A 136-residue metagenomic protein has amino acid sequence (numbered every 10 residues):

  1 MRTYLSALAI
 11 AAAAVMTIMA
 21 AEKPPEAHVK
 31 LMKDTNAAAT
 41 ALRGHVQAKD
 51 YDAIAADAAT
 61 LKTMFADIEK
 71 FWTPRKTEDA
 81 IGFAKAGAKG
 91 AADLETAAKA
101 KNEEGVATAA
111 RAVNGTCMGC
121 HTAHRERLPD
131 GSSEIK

Functional and structural regions predicted by a protein language model:
M1, A20-A21: Absolute protein N-terminus
M1-A9: Bacterial N-terminal signal peptides that target proteins for export
A11-M19: Hydrophobic h-region of N-terminal signal peptides that target proteins for export in Gram-negative bacteria
A21-K136: Sequence context surrounding c-type heme c attachment/ligation sites in exported
